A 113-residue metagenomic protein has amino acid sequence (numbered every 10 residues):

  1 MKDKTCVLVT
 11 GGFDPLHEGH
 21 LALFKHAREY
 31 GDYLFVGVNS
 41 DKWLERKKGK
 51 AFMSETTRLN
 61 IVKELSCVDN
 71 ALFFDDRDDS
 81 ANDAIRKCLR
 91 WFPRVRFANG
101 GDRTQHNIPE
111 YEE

Functional and structural regions predicted by a protein language model:
M1-E113: Nucleotidyltransferase catalytic core that binds NTPs
